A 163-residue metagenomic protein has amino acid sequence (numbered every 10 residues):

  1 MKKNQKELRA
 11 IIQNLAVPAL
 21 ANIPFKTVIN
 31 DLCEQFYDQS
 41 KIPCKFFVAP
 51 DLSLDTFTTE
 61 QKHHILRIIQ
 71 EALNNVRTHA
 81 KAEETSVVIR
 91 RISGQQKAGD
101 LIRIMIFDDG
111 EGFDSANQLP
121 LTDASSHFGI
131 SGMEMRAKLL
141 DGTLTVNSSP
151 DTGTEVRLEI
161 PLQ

Functional and structural regions predicted by a protein language model:
M1-Q163: Coiled-coil dimerization/phosphotransfer module
